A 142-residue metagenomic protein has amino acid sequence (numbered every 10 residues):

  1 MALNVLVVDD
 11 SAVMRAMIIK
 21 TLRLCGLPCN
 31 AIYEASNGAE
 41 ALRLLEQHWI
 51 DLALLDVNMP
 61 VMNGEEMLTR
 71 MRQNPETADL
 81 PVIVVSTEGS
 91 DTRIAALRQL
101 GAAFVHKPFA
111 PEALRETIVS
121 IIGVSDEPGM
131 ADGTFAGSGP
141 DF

Functional and structural regions predicted by a protein language model:
D10, R70, K107-P108: A Lys-centered signature of the CheY-like receiver
A12-Y33: Two-component/phosphorelay signaling modules centered on CheY-like receiver
E34-L52: Acidic, metal-coordinating helix/loop segments flanking the phosphotransfer/catalytic sites of two-component signaling
M59: Receiver (REC) domain active-site loop signature in two-component systems and cognate sites in sensor histidine kinases
F109-V119: C-terminal output helix
S125-F142: CheY-like receiver
